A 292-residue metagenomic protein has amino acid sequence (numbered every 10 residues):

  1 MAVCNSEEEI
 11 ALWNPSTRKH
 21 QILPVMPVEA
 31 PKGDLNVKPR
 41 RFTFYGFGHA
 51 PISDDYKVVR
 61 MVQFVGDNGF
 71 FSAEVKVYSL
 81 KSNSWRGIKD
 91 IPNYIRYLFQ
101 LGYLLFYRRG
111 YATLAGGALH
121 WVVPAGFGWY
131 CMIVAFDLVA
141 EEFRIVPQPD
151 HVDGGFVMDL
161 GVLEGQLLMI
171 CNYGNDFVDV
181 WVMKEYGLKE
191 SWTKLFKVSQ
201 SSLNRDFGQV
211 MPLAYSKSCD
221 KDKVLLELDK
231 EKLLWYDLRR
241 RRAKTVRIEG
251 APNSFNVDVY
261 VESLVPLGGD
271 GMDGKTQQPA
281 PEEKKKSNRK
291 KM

Functional and structural regions predicted by a protein language model:
M1-M292: Short, conserved recognition motifs on repeat-domain binding surfaces
